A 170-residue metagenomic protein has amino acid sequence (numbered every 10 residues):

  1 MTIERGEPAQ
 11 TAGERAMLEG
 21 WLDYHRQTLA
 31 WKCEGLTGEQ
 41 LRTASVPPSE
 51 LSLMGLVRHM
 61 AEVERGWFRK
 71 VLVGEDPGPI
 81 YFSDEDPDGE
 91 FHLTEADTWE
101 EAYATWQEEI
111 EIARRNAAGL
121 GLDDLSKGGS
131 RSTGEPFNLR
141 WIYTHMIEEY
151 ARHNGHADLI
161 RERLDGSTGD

Functional and structural regions predicted by a protein language model:
E4-P8, R15-D88, G128-D170: Short, contiguous alpha-helical
D88-K127, R140-M146: Acidic/histidine-rich alpha-helical segments that form the ligand environment of transition-metal centers
